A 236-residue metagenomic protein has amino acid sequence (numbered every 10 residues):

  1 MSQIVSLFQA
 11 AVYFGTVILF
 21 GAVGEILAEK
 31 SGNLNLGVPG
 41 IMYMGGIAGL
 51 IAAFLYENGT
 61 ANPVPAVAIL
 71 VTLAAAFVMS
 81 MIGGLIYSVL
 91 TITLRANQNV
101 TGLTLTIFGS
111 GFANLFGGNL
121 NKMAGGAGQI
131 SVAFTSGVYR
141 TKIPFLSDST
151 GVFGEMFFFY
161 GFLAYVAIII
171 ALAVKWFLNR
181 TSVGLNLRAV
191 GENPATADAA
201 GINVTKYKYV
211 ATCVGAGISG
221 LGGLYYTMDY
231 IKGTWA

Functional and structural regions predicted by a protein language model:
M1-A22, L34, A48, E57-V71: Membrane-interfacial amphipathic/re-entrant helices at transmembrane-helix boundaries
F8-A11, G40, L70-V78, N99-V100 (+2 more regions): Hydrophobic alpha-helical transmembrane segments
A11, G15-I18, A22, Y43 (+7 more regions): Small-residue faces within membrane-embedded alpha-helices
L27, I51, L55, L85 (+5 more regions): Membrane-interface helix caps of multi-pass small-molecule transporters
E29-A48, L70, I92-L105, N186 (+2 more regions): Short, non-helical or kinked segments that cap or interrupt transmembrane helices
N62-F112: Alpha-helical transmembrane segments within multi-pass membrane transporters and channels
G109-N179, G233-A236: Transmembrane helix-bundle core of multi-pass membrane transporters and related energy-transducing complexes
E155-T234: Helix-loop-helix "hairpin" substructures at the membrane interface of multi-pass membrane proteins
